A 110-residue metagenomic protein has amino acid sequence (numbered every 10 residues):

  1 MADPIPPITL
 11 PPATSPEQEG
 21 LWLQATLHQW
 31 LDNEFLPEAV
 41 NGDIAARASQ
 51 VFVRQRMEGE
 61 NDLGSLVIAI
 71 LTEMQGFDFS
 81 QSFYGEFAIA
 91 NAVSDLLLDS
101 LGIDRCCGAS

Functional and structural regions predicted by a protein language model:
M1-E38: Short terminal alpha-helical segments
I5-P7, H28, S49, R54 (+5 more regions): Intrinsically disordered, low-complexity regions
I8, P12, E58-N61, F77: Protein-protein interaction and targeting regions used for scaffolding, dimerization, and localization
A13-P16, E60-G64, S82-E86: Amphipathic alpha-helical protein-protein interaction segments
E19, I44-A48, I70, A92-L97: Amphipathic alpha-helical segments in structured regions that serve as interaction surfaces
A25-I70: Amphipathic alpha-helical interaction modules
E73-S110: Amphipathic alpha-helical binding modules
